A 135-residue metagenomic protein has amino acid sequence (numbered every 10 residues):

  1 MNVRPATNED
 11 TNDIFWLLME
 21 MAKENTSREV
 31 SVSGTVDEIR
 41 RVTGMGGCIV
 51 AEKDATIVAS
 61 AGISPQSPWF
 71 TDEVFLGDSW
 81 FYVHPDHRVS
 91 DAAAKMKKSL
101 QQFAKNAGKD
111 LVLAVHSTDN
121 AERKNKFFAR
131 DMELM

Functional and structural regions predicted by a protein language model:
M1-V30: Short amphipathic alpha-helix that is part of the acyltransferase structural core
I39-V50: A short helix-loop-beta-strand connector motif used in the catalytic cores of GNAT acetyltransferases and, in some
V50, T56-P65: Conserved beta-strand in the GNAT
S67-D78, M135: A conserved beta-turn-beta hairpin within the catalytic core of GNAT-like acetyltransferases that forms part
S79-S90: A short, internal acetyl-CoA/4′-phosphopantetheine-binding micro-motif in the GNAT/acyltransferase core
K95-D110: Conserved acyl-CoA
V112-K124: Conserved beta-strand-loop-alpha-helix junction that forms the acyl-donor binding cleft
V115-H116, E133-M135: Conserved catalytic-core motifs of GNAT/GCN5-like acyltransferases
